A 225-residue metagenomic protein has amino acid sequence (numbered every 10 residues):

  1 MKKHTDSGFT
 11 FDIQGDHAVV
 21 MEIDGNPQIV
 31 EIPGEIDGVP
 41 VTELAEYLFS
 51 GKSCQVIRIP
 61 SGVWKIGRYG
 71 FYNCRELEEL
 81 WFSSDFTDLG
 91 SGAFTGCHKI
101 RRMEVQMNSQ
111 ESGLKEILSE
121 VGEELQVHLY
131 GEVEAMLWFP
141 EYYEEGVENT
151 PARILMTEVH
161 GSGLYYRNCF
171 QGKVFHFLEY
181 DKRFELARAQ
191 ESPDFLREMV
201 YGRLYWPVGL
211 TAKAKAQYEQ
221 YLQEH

Functional and structural regions predicted by a protein language model:
M1-K3: Intrinsically disordered, low-complexity repeat and linker tracts
D6-A18, D24-T42, K52-K65, R75-D88 (+3 more regions): Structural signature of tandem-repeat unit edges
V20-M21, G70: Short, flexible, glycine/charge-rich loop motifs used to bind or transfer phosphoryl groups or to couple energy/partner
A93, I117-L118: The catalytic Tyr-X3-Lys active-site helix of short-chain dehydrogenase/reductase
E191-V208: Repeat-mediated protein-protein interaction surfaces in helical alpha-solenoids
